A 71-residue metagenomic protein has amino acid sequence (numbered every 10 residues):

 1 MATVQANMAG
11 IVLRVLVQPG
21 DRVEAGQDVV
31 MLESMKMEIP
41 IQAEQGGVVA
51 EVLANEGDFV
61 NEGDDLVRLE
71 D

Functional and structural regions predicted by a protein language model:
M1-I11, D28-E44, D71: Short beta-strand-turn/beta-hairpin segments enriched in glycine/proline and small hydrophobics that form edge-strand
M8, R14-Q18, E51-A54: Short histidine-centered loop motifs in beta-beta connectors
G10-V12, D21, G47, D58: Residues that cap or initiate secondary-structure elements
Q18-V29, E56-L66: Short, well-structured beta-strand-loop connectors
Q42-G46, E51-D71: C-terminal structural segments of small proteins and small subunits
